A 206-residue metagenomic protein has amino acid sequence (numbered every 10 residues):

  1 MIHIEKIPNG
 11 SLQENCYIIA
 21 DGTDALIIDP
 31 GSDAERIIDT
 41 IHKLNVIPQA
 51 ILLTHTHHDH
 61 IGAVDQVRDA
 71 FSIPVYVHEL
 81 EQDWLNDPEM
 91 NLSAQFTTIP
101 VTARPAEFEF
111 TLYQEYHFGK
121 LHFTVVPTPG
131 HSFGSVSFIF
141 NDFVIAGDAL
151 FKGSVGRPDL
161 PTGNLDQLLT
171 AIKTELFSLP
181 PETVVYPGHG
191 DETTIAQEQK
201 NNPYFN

Functional and structural regions predicted by a protein language model:
M1-H3, F118-H122: Conserved N-terminal entry element of GNAT/NAT acetyltransferase domains
M1-L44, S137-G147: Conserved beta-strand hairpin/beta-sheet module of binuclear metal-dependent hydrolase folds, prominently
I7-P8, E107, P127-P129: Short Gly/Pro-enriched turn/cap motifs at secondary-structure boundaries
E14, A25, Q82-D83, G134 (+1 more regions): Glycine-centered loop/turn positions within well-structured domains that cap or flank conserved ligand/cofactor-binding
I19, T54, T128: Conserved S/T- and glycine-rich ATP-binding loop of Class I adenylate-forming
L26-I28, L52, V75, I145 (+1 more regions): Residue-level marker for buried hydrophobic side chains located in beta-strands that build the well-ordered beta-sheet
D33-H117, P203-Y204: Active-site HxH/HxHxD metal-binding segment of metal-dependent hydrolases
N91-A94, H122-N206: Metallo-beta-lactamase
